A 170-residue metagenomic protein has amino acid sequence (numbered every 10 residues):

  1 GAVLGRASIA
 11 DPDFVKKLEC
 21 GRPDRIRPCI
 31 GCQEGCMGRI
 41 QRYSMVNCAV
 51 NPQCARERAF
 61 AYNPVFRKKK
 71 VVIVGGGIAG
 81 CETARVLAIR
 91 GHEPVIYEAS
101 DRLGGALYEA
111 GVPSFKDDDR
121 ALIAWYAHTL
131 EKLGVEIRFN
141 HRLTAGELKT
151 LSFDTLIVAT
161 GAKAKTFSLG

Functional and structural regions predicted by a protein language model:
G1-V74, I78, E82-P94, R102 (+1 more regions): Flavin-dependent oxidoreductase catalytic cores
A2-L4, I30-G31, G35-C36, V50 (+5 more regions): Long, contiguous hydrophobic alpha-helical segments, chiefly transmembrane helices and signal peptides
A10-D11, G38, V50, G105 (+4 more regions): Generic structural "secondary-structure junction" signal
V15, A127, A145-L148: Short amphipathic alpha-helical segments and helix-helix/interface helices
K16-C20, E109-P113, D117, S152-T155: Short low-complexity, flexible loop/linker segments enriched in glycine and/or proline with clustered acidic
I30-I40, P64, L133-G170: FAD-binding core/adjacent interface of flavoenzyme oxidoreductases
E57-A61, I123, R142-A145: A generic local structural motif
I73-E136, K165-F167: Beta1-alpha1 glycine-rich phosphate/pyrophosphate-binding loop at the start of Rossmann-like nucleotide-binding domains
